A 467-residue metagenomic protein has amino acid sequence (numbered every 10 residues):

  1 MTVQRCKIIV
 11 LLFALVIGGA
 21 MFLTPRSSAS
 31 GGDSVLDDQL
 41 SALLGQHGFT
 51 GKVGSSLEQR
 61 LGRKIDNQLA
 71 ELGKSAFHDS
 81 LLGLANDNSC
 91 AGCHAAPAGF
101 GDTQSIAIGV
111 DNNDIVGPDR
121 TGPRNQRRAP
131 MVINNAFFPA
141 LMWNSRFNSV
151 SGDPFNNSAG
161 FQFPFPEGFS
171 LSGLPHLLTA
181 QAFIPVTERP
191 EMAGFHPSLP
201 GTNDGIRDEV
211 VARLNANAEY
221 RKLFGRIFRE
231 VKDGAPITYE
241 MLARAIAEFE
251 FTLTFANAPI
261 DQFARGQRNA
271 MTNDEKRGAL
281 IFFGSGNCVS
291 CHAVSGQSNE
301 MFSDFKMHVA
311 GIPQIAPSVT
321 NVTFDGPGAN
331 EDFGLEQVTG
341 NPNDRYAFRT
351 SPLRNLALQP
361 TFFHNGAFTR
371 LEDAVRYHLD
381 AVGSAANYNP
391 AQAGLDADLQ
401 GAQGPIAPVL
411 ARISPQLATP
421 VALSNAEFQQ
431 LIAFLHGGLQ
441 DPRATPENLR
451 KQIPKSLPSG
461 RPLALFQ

Functional and structural regions predicted by a protein language model:
R5-Q467: Periplasmic c-type cytochrome electron-transfer domains
